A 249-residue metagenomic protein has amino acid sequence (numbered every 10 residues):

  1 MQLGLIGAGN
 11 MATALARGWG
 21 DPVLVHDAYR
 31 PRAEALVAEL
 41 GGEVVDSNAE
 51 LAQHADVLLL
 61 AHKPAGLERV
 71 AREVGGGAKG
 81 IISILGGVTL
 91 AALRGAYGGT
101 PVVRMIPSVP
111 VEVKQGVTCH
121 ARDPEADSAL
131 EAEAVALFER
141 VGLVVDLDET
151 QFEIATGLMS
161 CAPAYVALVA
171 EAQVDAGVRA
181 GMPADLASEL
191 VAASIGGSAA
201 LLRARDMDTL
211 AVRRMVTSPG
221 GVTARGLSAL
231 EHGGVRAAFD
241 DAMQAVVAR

Functional and structural regions predicted by a protein language model:
M1-V57, A96, Q115, V178-A180: NAD(P)+-binding Rossmann beta1-loop-alpha1 motif at the extreme N-terminus of oxidoreductases
A33, L51, L67, P183-L190 (+1 more regions): Small-residue helix-packing motif on alpha-helices
S47-Y97: Rossmann-fold NAD(P) dinucleotide-binding segment
A92-P101, V117-A155, V166-A204, A245 (+1 more regions): Internal alpha-helical scaffold of NAD(P)-dependent oxidoreductase catalytic cores
V103, F152-G157, T209-R214: Short pre-catalytic strand/loop immediately N-terminal to key active-site residues, enriched for Gly-Thr
A192-R249: NAD(P)-dependent Rossmann-like dehydrogenase/reductase catalytic/cofactor-binding core
